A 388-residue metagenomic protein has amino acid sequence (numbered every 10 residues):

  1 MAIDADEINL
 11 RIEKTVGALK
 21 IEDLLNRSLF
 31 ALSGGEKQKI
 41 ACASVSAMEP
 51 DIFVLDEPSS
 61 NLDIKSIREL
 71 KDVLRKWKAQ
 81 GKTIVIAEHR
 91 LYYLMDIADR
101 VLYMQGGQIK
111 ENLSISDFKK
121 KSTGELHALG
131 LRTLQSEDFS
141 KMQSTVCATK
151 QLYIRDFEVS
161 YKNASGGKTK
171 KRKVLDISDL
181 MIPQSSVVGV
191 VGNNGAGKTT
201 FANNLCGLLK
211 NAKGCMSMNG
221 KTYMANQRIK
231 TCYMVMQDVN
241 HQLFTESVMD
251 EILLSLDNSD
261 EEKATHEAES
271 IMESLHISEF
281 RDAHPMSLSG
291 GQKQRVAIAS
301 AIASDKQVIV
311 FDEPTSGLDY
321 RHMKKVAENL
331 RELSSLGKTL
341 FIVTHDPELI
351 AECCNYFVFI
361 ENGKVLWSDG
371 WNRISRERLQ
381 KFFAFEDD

Functional and structural regions predicted by a protein language model:
E7-L24, K263-F280: Conserved ABC ATPase "signature" region
S28-L32, E36, H284-L288, Q292: Conserved ABC ATPase signature
C42, I298: Hydrophobic anchor residue at the start of the ABC signature
F53-D56, I309-D312: Catalytic Walker B motif of ABC-type/P-loop ATPase nucleotide-binding domains
E88-H89, T344-H345: H-loop/switch region of ABC-family ATPase nucleotide-binding domains
Q108-G130, K364-D387: Conserved beta-strand-loop-alpha-helix hinge in the C-terminal portion of ABC ATPase nucleotide-binding domains
V191-N193: The feature captures the beta-strand-to-loop junction immediately N-terminal to the Walker
